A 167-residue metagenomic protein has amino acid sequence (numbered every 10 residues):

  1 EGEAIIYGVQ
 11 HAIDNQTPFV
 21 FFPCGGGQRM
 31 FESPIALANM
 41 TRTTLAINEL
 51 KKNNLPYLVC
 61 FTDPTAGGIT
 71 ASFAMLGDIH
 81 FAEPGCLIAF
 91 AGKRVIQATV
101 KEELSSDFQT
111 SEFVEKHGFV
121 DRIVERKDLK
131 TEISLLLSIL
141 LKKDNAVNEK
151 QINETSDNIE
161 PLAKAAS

Functional and structural regions predicted by a protein language model:
G2-E3, L37: Short, conserved loop/turn and helix-capping segments at secondary-structure boundaries that abut family-defining
E3-R29: A structural preference for short, pocket-lining loop segments at secondary-structure junctions
G27-L141: Conserved catalytic cores of soluble enzyme domains, especially glycine-rich substrate-binding beta-alpha loops
L136-S167: Intrinsically disordered, low-complexity segments enriched in small/flexible residues
